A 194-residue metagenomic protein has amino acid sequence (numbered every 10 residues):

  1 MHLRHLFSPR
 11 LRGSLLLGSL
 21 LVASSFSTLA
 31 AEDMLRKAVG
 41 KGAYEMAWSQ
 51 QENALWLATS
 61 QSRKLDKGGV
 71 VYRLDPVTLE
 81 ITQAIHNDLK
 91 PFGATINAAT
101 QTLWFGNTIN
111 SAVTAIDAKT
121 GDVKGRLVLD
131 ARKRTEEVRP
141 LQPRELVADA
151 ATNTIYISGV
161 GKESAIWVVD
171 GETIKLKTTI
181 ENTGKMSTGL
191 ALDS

Functional and structural regions predicted by a protein language model:
H2-L6, R10, A23-S194: Predominantly soluble domains enriched in secretory-pathway, periplasmic, or organellar proteins
P9-S19: Sec-dependent N-terminal signal peptides
